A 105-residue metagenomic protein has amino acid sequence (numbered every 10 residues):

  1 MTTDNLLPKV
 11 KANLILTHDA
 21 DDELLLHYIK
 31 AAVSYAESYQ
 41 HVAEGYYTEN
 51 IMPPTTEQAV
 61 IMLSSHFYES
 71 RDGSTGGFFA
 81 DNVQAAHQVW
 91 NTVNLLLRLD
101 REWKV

Functional and structural regions predicted by a protein language model:
M1-V105: Divalent metal-cofactor coordination and adjacent catalytic microenvironments
